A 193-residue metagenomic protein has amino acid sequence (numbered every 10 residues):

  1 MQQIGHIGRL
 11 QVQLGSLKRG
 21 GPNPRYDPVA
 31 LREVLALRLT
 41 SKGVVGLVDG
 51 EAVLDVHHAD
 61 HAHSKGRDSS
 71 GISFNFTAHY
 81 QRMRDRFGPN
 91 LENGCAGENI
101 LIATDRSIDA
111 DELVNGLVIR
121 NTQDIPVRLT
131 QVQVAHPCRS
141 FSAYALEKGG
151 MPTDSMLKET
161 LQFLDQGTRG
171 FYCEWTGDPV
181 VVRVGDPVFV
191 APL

Functional and structural regions predicted by a protein language model:
M1-L193: Metal-cofactor-dependent catalytic cores
